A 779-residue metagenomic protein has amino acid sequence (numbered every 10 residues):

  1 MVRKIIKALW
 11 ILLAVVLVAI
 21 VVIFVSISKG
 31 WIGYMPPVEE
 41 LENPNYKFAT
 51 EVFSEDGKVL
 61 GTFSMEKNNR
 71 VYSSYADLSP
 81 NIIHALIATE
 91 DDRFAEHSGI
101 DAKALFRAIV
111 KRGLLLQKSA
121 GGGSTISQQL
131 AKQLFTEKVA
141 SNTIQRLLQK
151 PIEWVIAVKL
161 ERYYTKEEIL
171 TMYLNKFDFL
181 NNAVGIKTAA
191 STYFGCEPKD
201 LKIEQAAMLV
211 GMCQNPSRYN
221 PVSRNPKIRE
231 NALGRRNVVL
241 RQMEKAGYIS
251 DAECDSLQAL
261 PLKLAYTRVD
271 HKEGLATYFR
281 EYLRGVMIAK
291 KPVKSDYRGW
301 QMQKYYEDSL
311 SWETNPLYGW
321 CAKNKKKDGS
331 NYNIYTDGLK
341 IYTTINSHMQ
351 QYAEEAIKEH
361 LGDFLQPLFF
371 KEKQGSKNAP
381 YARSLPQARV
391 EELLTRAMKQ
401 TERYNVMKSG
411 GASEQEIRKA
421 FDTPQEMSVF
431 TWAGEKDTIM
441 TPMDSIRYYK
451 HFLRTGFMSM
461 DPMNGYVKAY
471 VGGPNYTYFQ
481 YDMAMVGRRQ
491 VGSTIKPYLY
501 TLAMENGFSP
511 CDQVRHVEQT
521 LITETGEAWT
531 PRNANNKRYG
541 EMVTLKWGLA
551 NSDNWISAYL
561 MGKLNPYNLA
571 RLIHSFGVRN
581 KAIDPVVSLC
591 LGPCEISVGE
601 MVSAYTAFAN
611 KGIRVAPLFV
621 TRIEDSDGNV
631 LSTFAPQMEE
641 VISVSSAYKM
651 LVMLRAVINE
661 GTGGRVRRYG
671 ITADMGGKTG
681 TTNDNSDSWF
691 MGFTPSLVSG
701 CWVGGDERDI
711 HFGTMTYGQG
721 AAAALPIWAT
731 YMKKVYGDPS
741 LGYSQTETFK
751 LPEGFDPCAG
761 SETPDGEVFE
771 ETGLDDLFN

Functional and structural regions predicted by a protein language model:
M1-F53, G113, F364: N-terminal type II signal-anchor transmembrane helix that functions as the membrane-insertion/stop-transfer segment
R70-L78, I341, Y449-T455, Y478-Y498 (+2 more regions): Short active-site loop at a secondary-structure junction that contains or immediately precedes the catalytic residue(s)
A85-I87, V238, M243, A353 (+7 more regions): Active-site SXXK
A95-L105, V184-K187, S250-D255, M504-T525 (+2 more regions): Short, well-structured active-site flanking segments
L114-A140, K199, R268-G285, F508-L569 (+3 more regions): Conserved catalytic neighborhood of penicillin-recognizing serine enzymes
K118-V406, H574-S575, R579-N580, S588-L591 (+1 more regions): Non-catalytic, structured segments within soluble enzyme domains
T343, S347-D363, L394-D461, Y466 (+4 more regions): A penicillin-recognizing enzyme superfamily signal
A528-N533, N565-S603, G612, A616-F619: Mid-domain, small-residue-enriched loop/turn segments at the edges of structured enzyme/sensor domains
